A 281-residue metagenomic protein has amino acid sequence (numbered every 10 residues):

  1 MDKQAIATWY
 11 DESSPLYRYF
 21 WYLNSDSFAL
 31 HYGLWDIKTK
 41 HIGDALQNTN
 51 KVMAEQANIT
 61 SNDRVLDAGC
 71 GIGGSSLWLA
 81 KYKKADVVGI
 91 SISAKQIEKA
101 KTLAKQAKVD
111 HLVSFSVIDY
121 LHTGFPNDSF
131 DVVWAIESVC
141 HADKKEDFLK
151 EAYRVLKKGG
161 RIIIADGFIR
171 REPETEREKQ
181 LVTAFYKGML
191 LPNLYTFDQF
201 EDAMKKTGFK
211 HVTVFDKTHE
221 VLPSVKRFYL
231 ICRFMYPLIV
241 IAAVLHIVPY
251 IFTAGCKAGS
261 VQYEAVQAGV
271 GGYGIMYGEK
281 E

Functional and structural regions predicted by a protein language model:
M1-W21: N-terminal auxiliary segments of SAM/dcSAM-dependent transferases
L23, S27-D36, K40-S61: Conserved alpha-helix/loop element of class I SAM-dependent methyltransferases that forms part of the SAM/SAH-binding
R64-H122: Class I SAM-dependent methyltransferase SAM/SAH-binding core
L121-V132: A short acidic, Gly/Pro-enriched loop at the edge of an enzyme's catalytic core that lines a small-molecule cofactor
E146-R161: A short glycine-rich, Lys/Arg-flanked "PGG" loop and its adjoining helix->strand segment in the class I
F168-P192, M204: Short, glycine-/aromatic-enriched active-site segment of Class I SAM-dependent methyltransferases
P192-G208: Short alpha-helix
T213-E281: Conserved Class I S-adenosyl-L-methionine
